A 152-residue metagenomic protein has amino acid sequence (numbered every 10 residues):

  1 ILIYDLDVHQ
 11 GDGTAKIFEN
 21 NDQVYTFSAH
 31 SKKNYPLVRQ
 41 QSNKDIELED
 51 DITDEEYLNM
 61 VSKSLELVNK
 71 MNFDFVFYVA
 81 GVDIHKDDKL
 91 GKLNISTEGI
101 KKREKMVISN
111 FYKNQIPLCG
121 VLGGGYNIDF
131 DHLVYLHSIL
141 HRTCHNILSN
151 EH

Functional and structural regions predicted by a protein language model:
I1-H152: A general "terminal functional-core" signal
